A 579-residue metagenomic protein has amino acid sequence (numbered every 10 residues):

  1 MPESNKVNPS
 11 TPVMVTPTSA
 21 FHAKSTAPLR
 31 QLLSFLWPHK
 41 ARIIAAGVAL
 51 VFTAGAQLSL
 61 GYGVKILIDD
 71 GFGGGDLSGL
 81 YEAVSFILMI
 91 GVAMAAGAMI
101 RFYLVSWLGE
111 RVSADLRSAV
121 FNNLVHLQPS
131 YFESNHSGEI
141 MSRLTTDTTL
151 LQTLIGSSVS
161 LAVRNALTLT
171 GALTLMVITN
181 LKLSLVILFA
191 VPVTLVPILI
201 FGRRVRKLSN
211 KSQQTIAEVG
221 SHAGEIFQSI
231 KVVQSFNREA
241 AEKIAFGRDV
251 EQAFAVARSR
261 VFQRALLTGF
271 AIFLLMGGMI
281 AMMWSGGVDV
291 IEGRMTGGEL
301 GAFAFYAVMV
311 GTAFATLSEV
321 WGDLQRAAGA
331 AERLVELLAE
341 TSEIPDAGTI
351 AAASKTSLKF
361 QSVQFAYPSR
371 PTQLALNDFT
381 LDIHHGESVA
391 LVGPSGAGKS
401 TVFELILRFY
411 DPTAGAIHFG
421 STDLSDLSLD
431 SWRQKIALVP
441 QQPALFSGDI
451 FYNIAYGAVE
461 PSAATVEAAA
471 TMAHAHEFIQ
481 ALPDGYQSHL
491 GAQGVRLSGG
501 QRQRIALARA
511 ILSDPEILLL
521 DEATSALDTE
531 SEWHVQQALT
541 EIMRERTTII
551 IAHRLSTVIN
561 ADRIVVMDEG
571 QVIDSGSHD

Functional and structural regions predicted by a protein language model:
M1-A56, F72-I87, R101-V105, G109 (+8 more regions): Membrane-integrated ABC transporters
S19, K24-P28, L36, R101 (+4 more regions): Juxtamembrane loop-to-helix connectors within ABC transporter transmembrane domains
P38, R42-F52, A93, S160-K211 (+1 more regions): Transmembrane helices of ABC transporter permease
I43-I100, L104, V177-K182, I280 (+2 more regions): Transmembrane helix-loop-helix hairpins at lipid-water interfaces of multipass membrane proteins, especially the type-1
S59, I90-G109, S160-L167, V186-S212 (+4 more regions): Alpha-helical transmembrane segments of multi-pass membrane proteins
G73-S78, E82, L175-F189, S259-E332 (+1 more regions): Helix-loop-helix
P129-S130, T146-I155, V159, V163 (+7 more regions): An intracellular "coupling" helix at the cytosolic face of ABC transporter transmembrane type-1 domains
A353-D579: ABC-type nucleotide-binding domain
